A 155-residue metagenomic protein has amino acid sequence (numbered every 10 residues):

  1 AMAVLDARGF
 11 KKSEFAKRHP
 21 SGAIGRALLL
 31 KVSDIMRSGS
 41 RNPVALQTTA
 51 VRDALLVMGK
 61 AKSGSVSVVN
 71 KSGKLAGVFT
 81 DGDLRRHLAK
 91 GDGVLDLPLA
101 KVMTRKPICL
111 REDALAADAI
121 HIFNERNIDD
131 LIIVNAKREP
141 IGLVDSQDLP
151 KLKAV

Functional and structural regions predicted by a protein language model:
A1-K11: Short alpha-helices
F10-F15, V68-K71, V134: Flexible, glycine/charged-enriched surface loops at secondary-structure junctions
E14-M36, A89: Cyclic nucleotide-binding regulatory module and flanking cytosolic helices
L28-N42, D96-P107: Bateman (tandem CBS) regulatory domains
N42, L75-A76, V134, P140-I141: Short hydrophobic beta-strand segments in globular cytosolic domains
V44-K62, V69, L88, C109-I128 (+2 more regions): The conserved cystathionine-beta-synthase
G59-A76, T80-R105, D113: Phosphate-binding active sites in nucleotide-utilizing proteins
G77-T80, I141-L149: Short hydrophobic beta-strand motif reused across regulatory alpha/beta modules
